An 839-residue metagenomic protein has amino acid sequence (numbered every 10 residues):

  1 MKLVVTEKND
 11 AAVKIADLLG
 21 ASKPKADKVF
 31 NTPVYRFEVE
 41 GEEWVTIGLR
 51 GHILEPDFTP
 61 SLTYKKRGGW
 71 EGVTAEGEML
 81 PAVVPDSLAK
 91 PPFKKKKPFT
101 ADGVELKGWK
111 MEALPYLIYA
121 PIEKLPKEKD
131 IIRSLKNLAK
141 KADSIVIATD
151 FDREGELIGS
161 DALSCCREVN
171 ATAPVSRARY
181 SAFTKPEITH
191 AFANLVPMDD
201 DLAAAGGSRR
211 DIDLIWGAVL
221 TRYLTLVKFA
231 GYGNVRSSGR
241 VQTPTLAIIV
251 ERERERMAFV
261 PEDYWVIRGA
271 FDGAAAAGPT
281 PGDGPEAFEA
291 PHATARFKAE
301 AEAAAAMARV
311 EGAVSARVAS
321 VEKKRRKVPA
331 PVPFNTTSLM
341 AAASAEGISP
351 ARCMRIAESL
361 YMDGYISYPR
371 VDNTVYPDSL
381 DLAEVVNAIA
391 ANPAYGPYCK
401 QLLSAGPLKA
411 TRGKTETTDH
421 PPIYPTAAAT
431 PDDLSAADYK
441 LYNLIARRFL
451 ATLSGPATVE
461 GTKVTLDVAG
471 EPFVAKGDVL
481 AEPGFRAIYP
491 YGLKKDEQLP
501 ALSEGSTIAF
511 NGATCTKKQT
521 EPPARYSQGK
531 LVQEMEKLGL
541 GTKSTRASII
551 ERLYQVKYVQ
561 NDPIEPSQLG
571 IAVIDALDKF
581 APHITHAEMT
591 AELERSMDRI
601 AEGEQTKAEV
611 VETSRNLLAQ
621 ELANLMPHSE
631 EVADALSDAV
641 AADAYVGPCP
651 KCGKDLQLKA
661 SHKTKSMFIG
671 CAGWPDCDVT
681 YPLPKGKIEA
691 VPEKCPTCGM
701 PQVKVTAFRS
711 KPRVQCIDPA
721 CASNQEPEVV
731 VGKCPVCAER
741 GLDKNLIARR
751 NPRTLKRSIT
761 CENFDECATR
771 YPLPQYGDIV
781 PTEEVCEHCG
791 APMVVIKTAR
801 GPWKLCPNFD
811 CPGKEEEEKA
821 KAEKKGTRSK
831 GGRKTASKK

Functional and structural regions predicted by a protein language model:
M1-A218, T225, G406: Intrinsically disordered, low-complexity regulatory segments
K2-L3, C165, T221, A258 (+4 more regions): Basic, low-complexity terminal or inter-domain segments flanking catalytic cores
A11, K124-L138, E154-A162, T184-I188 (+23 more regions): Helical mechanochemical/support elements of P-loop NTPase systems and associated helical scaffolds
V39-I47, G51-K124, G233-E358, M362 (+7 more regions): Long, highly charged, low-complexity internal segments
K141, K185-G269, K324: C-terminal or mid-to-C-terminal helical accessory/interaction module adjacent to the motor/catalytic core
T149-F151, A341-A343, R370: Short glycine-centered, acidic/aromatic-flanked micro-motifs in structured strand/loop junctions that mark active-site
T184-P186, S367, N373: Short, charge-patterned binding micro-sites
M362-D363, V556: A short structural micro-motif
